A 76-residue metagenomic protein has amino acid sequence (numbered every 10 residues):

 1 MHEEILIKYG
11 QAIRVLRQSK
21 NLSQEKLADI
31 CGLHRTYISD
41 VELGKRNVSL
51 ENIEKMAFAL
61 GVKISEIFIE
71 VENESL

Functional and structural regions predicted by a protein language model:
M1-S19: A short, Lys/Arg-rich alpha-helix, primarily the initiator
Q11, N21-L22, V48-E51: Residue-level signal for the short linker/turn that defines the boundary of a DNA-recognition helix
R14, E25, E54: Residues within the helices of the helix-turn-helix
Q18, D29, F58: Alpha-helical residues within the helix-turn-helix
N21-D40: Short alpha-helical DNA-recognition segment
L43, V62, N73: Short, conserved catalytic or interaction motifs in soluble domains
N52-E66: DNA major-groove recognition helix of helix-turn-helix/homeodomain DNA-binding modules
E66-L76: Short, charged recognition helix plus adjacent turn of helix-turn-helix-like nucleic-acid-binding domains
